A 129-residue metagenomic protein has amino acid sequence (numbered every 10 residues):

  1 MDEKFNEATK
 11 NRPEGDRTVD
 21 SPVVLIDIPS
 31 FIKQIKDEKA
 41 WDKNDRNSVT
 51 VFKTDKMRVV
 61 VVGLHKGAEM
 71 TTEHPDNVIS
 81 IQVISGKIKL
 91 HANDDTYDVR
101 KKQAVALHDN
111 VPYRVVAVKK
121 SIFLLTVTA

Functional and structural regions predicted by a protein language model:
M1-K56, H91: A short, N-terminal "cap"/entry segment at the start of jelly-roll beta-barrel domains of the cupin/DSBH fold
W41-S48, D55-P75, D109: Conserved short histidine dyad/triad with adjacent acidic residue
D55, I84-S85, R100-K101, K119: A cytosolic small-molecule/anion-sensing beta-strand core signal
K66, D76-K89, N93: Glycine- and acidic-residue-biased ligand/ion/polar-headgroup-sensing regions
K87-K89, T96, P112, I122: Structural motif
N93-D109: Short acidic-glycine-tyrosine-enriched beta hairpin
D109-A129: Ligand-binding loop in jelly-roll beta-barrel domains
